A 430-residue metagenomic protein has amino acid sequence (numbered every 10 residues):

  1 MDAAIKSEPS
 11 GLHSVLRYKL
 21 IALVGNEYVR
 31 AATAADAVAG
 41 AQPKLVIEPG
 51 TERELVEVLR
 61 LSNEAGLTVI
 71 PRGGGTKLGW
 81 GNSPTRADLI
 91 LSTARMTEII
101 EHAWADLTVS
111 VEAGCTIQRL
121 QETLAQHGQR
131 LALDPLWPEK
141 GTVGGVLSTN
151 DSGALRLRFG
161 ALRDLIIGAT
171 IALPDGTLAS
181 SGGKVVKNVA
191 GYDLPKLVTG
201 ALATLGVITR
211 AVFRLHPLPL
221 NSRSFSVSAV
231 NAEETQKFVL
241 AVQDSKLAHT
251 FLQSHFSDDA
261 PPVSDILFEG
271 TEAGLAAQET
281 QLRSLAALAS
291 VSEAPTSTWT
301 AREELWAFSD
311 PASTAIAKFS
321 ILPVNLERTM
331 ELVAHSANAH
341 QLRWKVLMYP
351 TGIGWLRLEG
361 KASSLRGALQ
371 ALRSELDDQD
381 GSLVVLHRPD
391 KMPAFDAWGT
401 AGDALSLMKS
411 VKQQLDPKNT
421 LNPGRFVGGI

Functional and structural regions predicted by a protein language model:
A4-S7, A41, L67, G74 (+5 more regions): Conserved glycine-rich FAD pyrophosphate-binding loop
L16, L20, S62, F238-Q243 (+3 more regions): Short amphipathic alpha-helices in soluble, non-transmembrane regions that often serve as interface/regulatory elements
V24-V38, V69: N-terminal glycine-rich anion-binding loops that anchor highly charged ligand groups
A37-P71, A87, T93-E139, D151-K184 (+2 more regions): N-terminal glycine-rich flavin-associated loop
E48, S228, L267-E269, S320-L322 (+1 more regions): Short hydrophobic/aromatic beta-strand micro-patches that form the beta-sheet surface supporting nucleotide- or nucleic
E54-E57, R119, A232-K237, A273-T280 (+2 more regions): Short, conserved charged micro-motifs
S148, I167-S313: C-terminal substrate-binding/cap subdomain adjacent to the FAD-binding core in PCMH-type and related FAD-linked
